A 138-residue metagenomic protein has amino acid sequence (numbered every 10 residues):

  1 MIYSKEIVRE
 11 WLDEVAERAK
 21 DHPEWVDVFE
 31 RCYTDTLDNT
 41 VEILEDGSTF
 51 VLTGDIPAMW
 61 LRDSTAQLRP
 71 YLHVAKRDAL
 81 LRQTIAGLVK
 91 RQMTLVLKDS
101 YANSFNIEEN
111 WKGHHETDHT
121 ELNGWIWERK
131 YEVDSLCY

Functional and structural regions predicted by a protein language model:
M1-R62: Low-complexity, Ser/Thr/Pro/Gly-enriched N-terminal "stalk/linker" regions
P57-I85, V89-Y138: Aromatic-rich carbohydrate-recognition surfaces in CAZymes
